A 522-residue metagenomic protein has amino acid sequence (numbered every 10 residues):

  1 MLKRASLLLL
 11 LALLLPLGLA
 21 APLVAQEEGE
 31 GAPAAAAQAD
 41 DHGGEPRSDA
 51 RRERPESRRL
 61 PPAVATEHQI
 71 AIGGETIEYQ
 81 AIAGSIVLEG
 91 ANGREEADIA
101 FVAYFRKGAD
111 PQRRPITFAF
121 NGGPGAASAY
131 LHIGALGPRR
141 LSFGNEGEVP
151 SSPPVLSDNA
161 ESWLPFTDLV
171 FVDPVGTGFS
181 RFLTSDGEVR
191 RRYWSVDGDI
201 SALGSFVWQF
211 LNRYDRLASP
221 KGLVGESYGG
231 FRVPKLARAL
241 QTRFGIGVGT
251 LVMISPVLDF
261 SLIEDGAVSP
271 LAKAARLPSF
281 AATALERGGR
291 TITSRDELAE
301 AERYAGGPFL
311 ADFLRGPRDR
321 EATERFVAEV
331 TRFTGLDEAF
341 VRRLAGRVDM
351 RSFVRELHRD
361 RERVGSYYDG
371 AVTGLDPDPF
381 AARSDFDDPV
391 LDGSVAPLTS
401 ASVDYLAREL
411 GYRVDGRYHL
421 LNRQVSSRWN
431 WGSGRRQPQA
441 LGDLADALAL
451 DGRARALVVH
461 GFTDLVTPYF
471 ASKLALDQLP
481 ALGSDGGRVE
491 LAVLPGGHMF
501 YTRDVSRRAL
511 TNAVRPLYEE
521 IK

Functional and structural regions predicted by a protein language model:
A32-R52, G93-W194, D477: N-terminal cap/lid subdomain of alpha/beta-hydrolase-fold enzymes
R140-S142, Q241-R332: A catalytic-pocket lid/entrance helix-loop region that shapes and gates access to the active site across common
L164, P174, Y193-L211: Alpha/beta-hydrolase active-site loop
R216-S227: Alpha/beta-hydrolase fold nucleophile elbow
D319-V466: Alpha/beta-hydrolase fold catalytic core
A454, P468-Q478: Short alpha-helix in the alpha/beta-hydrolase fold that links the catalytic acid
P480-H498: Catalytic histidine neighborhood in serine/cysteine hydrolases with alpha/beta-hydrolase-type architecture
G497-S506: Catalytic histidine-centered segment of alpha/beta-hydrolase-like enzymes
